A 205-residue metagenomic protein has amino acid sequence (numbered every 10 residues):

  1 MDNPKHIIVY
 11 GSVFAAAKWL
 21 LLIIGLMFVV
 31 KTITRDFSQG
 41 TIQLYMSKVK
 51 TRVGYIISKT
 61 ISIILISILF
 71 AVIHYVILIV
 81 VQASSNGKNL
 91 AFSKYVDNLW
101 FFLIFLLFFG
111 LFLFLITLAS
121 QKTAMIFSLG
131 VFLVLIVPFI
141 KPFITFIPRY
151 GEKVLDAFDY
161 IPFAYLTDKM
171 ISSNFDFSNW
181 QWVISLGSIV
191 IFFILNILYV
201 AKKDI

Functional and structural regions predicted by a protein language model:
M1-T32, I56-V131, P138, T167-S185: Secretory targeting signals
T32-I64: Helix-loop-helix units of permease transmembrane domains in multi-pass membrane transporters, especially ABC
G40-T41, I79, K122, F146: Membrane-spanning helices that line or support transport/gating and their immediate boundary helices in channels
V49, S67, P138-P142, F193: Hydrophobic transmembrane alpha-helices of multi-pass small-molecule transporters
T123-Y160: Transmembrane helix segments
D159-F163, V183-I191: Small-residue-rich transmembrane alpha-helices that serve as helix-helix interface/gating elements in multipass
G187-I205: Junction motif at the cytosolic side of a transmembrane helix
